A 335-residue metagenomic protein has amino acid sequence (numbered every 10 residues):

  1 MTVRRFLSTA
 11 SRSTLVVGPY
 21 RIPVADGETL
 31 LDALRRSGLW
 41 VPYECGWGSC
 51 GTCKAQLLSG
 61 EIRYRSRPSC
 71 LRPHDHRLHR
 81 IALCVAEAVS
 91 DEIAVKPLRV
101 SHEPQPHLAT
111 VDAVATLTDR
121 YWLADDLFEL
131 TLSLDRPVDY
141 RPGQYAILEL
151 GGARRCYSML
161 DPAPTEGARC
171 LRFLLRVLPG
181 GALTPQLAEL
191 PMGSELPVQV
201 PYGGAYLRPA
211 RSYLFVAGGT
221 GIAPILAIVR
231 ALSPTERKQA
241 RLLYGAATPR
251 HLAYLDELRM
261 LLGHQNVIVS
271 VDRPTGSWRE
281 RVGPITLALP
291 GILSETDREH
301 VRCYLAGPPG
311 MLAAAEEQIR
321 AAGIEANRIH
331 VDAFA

Functional and structural regions predicted by a protein language model:
R4, T165-A335: FNR/FR-type flavoprotein reductase catalytic core
F6-P19: Eukaryote-biased recognition of intrinsically disordered, low-complexity regulatory segments
L15-V16, L30-P42, T52-V100: Iron-sulfur (Fe-S) cluster-binding segments and ferredoxin-like electron-carrier domains, especially [2Fe-2S]
P19-E28: Short, contiguous acidic and Ser/Thr-rich linear segments
V24, P42-G51: Cysteine-centered iron-sulfur cluster-binding motifs in ferredoxin-type domains/subunits of redox enzymes
A88, R99-S101, G151-A153, P179 (+1 more regions): Short, charged beta-turn/beta-strand-edge "cap" motif at the junction between a beta-strand and an adjacent loop
Q105-E195, A246-T248, S270-T275: Ferredoxin-reductase
